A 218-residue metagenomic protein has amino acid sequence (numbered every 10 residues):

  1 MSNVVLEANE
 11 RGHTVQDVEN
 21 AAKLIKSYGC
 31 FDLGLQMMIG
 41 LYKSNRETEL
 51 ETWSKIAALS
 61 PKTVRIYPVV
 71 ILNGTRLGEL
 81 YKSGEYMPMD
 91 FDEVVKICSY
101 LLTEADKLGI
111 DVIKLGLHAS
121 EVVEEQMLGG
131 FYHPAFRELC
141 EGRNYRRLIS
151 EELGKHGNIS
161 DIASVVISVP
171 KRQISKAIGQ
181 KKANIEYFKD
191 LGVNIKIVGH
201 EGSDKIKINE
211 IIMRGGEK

Functional and structural regions predicted by a protein language model:
M1, M38-Y42, Y67-I71, L115-S120 (+1 more regions): Active-site beta-loop-alpha junctions enriched in small/polar residues
M1-F31, M37-K62, R76-D92: Conserved non-cysteine loop/helix-boundary elements of the Radical SAM core domain that shape
V5-G12, S27-M38, P68-N73, C98-A105 (+2 more regions): Low-complexity, flexible helical/coil segments
D32-Q36, T63-R65, G109-K114: Structural preference for beta-strand elements that scaffold enzyme active sites
L35, I56, V64, L101 (+1 more regions): Conserved, mostly hydrophobic/aromatic
S54-V64, R146, S150-K155: Structural recognition of alpha->loop->beta junctions
R76, S83-K218: Auxiliary Fe-S-binding modules of radical SAM enzymes
